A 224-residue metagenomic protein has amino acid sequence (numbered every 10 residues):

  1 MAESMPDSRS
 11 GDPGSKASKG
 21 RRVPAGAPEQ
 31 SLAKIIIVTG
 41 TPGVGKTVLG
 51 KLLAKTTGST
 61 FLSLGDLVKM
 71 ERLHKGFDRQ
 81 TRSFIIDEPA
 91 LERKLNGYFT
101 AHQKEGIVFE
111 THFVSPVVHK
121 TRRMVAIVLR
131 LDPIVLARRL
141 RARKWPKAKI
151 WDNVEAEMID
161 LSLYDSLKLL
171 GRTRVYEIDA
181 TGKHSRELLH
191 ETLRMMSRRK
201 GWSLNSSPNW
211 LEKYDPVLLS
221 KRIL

Functional and structural regions predicted by a protein language model:
A2-G26, K104, L167-L224: NTP-dependent small-molecule kinase module
S31-I35: Pre-Walker A (Motif I) flank of P-loop NTPase domains
V38: Hydrophobic anchor at the beta1->P-loop junction of P-loop NTPases
T41: P-loop (Walker A) phosphate-binding loop of NTP-binding proteins
K46: Conserved lysine of the Walker
L49, L53: Hydrophobic positions on the alpha1 helix immediately C-terminal to the Walker A/P-loop
T60-V118, Y214-L218: ATP-dependent small-molecule kinase phosphotransfer cores that center on conserved nucleotide phosphate-binding segments
G76, A126, R130-R174: A glycine- and Lys/Arg-enriched "phosphate-lid" helix/loop adjacent to the NTP-binding pocket of small-molecule kinases
